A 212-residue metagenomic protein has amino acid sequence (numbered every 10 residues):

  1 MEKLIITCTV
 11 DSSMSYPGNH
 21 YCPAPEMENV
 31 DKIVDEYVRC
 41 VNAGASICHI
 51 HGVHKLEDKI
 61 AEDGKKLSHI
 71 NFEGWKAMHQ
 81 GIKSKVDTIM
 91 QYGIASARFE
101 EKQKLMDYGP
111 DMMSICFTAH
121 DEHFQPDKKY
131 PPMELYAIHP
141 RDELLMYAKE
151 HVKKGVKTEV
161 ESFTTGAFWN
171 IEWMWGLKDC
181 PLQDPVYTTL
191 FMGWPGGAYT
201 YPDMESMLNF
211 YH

Functional and structural regions predicted by a protein language model:
I6-V10, C48-I50, T88-I94, D111-I115 (+2 more regions): Hydrophobic faces of well-ordered beta-strands that scaffold small-molecule active sites in alpha/beta enzyme cores
T9-D35, Q91-F99, M133-Y136, G197-T200: Active-site mouth loops of central-metabolism enzymes
C22-K32, E62-G74, P132-D142, Y199-S206: Alpha-helix N-cap and loop-to-helix initiation/capping positions
I33, C40, H51, M113 (+1 more regions): Conserved, mostly hydrophobic/aromatic
V34, V38-N42, M106, V152: Non-catalytic positions within long, well-ordered alpha-helices that form the structural scaffold/packing of enzyme
S46-W75, M192-P195: Glycine-rich, proline-tolerant flexible connector loops at the mouths of alpha/beta enzymes
A61-I138: Active-site beta->alpha loop and helix N-cap motifs at the rims of alpha/beta catalytic domains
S114-H212: Catalytic alpha/beta core domains of metabolic enzymes, predominantly
